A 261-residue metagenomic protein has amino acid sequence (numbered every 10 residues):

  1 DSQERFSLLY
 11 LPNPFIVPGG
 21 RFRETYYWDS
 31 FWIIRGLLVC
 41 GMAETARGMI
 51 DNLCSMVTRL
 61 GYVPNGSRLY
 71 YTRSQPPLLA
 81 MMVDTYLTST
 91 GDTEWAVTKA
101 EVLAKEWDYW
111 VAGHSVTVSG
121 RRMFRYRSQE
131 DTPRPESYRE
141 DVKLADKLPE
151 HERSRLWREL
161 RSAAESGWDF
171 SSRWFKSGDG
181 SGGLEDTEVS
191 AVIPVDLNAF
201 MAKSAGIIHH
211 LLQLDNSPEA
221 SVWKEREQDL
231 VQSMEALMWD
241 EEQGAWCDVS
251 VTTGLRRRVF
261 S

Functional and structural regions predicted by a protein language model:
D1-S261: Acidic, mature catalytic/reactive cores of soluble proteins
